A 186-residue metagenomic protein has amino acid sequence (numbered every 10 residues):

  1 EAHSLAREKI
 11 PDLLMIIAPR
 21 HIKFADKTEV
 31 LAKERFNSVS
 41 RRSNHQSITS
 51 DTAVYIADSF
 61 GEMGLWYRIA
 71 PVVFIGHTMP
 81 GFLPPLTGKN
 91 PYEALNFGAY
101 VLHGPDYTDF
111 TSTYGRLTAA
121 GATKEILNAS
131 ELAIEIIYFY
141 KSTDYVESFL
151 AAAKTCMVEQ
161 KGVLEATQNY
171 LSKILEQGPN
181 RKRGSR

Functional and structural regions predicted by a protein language model:
E1-R186: Nucleotide-activated sugar donor-binding and catalytic core shared by glycosyltransferases and related lipid-linked
